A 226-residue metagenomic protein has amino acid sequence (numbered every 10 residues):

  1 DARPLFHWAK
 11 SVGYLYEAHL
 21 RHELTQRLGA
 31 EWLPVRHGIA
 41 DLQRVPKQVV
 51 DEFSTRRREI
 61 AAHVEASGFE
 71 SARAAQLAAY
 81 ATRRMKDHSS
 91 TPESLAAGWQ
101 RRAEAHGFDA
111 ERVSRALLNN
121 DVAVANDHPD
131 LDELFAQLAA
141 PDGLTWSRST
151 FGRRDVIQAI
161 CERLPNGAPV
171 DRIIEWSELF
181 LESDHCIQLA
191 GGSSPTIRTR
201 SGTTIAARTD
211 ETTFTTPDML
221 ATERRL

Functional and structural regions predicted by a protein language model:
D1-L226: Helicase P-loop NTPase motor core of nucleic-acid translocases
